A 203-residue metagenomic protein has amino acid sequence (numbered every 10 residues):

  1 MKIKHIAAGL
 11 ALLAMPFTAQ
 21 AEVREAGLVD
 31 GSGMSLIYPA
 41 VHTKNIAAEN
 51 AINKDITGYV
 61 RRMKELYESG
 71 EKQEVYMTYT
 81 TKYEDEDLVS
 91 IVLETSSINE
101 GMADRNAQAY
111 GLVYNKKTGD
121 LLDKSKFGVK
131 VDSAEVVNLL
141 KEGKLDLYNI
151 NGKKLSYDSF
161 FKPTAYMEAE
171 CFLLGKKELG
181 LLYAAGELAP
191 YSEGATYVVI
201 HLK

Functional and structural regions predicted by a protein language model:
M1-A7: Bacterial N-terminal signal peptides that target proteins for export
A7, A11-A19: Hydrophobic h-region of N-terminal signal peptides that target proteins for export in Gram-negative bacteria
A19-K203: Compositionally biased intrinsically disordered regions enriched in Thr/Gly
